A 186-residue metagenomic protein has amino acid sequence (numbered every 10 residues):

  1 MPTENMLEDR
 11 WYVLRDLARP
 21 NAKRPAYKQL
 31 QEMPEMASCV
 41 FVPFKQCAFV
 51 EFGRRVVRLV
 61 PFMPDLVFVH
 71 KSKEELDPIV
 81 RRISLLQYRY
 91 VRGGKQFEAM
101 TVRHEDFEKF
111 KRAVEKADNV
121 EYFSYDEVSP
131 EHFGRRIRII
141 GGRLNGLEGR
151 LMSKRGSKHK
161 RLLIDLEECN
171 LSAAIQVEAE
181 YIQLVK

Functional and structural regions predicted by a protein language model:
P2-R136, M152-S153, D165-K186: Acidic-enriched and Gly/Ser
G146-K154: Short beta-strand-centered aromatic/proline hotspots
K158-I164: Short aromatic-glycine-enriched beta-strand elements
